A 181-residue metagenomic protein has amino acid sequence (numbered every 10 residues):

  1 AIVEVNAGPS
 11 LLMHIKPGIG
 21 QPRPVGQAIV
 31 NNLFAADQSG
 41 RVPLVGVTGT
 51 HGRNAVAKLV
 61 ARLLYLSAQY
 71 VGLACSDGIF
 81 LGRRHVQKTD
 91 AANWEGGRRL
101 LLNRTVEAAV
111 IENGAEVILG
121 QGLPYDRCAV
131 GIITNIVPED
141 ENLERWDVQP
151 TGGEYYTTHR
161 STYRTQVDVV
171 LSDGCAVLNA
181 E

Functional and structural regions predicted by a protein language model:
A1-G49: ATP-dependent carboxylate activation and anion-phosphoryl transfer catalytic cores that bind Mg-ATP to form
P9, R53, E116-V117, E139: Glycine-rich nucleotide phosphate-binding loop and flanking beta-alpha elements of Rossmann-like dinucleotide-binding
D37-L81: Walker A (P-loop) phosphate-binding motif
G46, V110-E112, I132-T134: Structural motif
L59-L66, E116-Y125: Short amphipathic alpha-helices and their capping/turn segments at secondary-structure boundaries
Q69-G72, A108, A176: Hydrophobic anchor at the start of a short beta-strand that flanks the dinucleotide cofactor-binding loop
R84-Q121: Conserved nucleotide-sensing/catalytic segment adjacent to the nucleotide-binding pocket in NTP-handling enzymes
G120, D126-E181: Acidic, Mg2+-coordinating active-site environments of NTP-dependent enzymes
